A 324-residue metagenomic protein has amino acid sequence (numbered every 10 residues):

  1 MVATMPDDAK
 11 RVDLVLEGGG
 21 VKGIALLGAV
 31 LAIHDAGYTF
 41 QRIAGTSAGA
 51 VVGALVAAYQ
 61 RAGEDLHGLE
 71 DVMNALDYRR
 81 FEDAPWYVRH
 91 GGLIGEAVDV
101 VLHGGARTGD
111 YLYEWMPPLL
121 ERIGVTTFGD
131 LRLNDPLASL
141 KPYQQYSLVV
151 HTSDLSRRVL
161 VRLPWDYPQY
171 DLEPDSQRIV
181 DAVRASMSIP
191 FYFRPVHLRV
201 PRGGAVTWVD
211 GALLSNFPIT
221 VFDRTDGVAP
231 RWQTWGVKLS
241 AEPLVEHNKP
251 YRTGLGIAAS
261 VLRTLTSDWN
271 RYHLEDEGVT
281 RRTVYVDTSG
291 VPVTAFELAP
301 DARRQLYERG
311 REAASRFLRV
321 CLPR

Functional and structural regions predicted by a protein language model:
M1-R11, S153-L160: Small-residue-rich anion-binding loops in enzyme active sites
D8-V15, G20-E121, L160, P164-L172 (+1 more regions): Patatin-like phospholipase
A44, H151, V161, Q233-V237 (+1 more regions): Hydrophobic/aromatic beta-strand patches that form the interior of the parallel beta-sheet core in alpha/beta enzyme
D110-L148: Active-site periphery "cap/insert" segments of enzyme catalytic domains
A138-G227: Active-site gating loop/helix substructures
G211-P218, W232-A241: Glycine-rich anion-binding loop/nest that anchors nucleotide
L239-A241, V261-R324: C-terminal helical/tail subdomains of lipid-metabolizing enzymes
E246-W269: Acidic, Ser/Thr-rich peripheral helices and adjacent loops at domain boundaries
